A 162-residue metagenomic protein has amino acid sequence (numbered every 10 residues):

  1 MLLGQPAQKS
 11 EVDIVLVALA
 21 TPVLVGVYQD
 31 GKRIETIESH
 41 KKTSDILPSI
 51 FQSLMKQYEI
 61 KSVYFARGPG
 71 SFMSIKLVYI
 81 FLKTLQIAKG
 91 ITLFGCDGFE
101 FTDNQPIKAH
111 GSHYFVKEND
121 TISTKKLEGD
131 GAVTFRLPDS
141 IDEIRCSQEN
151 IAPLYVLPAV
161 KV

Functional and structural regions predicted by a protein language model:
M1-I46, K56-Q57, A88-V162: Oxyanion-binding and handling regions
T21, G68-P69: Short glycine-rich anion-binding loops that position phosphate/pyrophosphate groups of nucleotides and phosphorylated
K41-P48, Y79, K83: Short, well-ordered alpha-helical segments
S49-S62: Phosphate/pyrophosphate-binding loops at sites that engage ATP/ADP/AMP, CoA/4′-phosphopantetheine, polyphosphate
S62-R67, M73-L93: DPxDG-like acidic metal-binding loop motif
A66-G68, G98-F99: Histidine- and/or cysteine-centered catalytic micro-motif in compact active-site loops
